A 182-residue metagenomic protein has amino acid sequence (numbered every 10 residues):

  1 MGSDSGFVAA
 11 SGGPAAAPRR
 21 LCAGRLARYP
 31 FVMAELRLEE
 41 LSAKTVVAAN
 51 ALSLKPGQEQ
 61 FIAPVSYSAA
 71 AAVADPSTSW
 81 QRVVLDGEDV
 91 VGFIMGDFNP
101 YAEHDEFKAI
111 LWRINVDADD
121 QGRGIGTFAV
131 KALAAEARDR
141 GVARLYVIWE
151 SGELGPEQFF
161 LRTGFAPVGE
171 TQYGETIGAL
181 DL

Functional and structural regions predicted by a protein language model:
D4-R20: Compositionally biased, low-complexity flexible segments
R20-K44: Conserved N-terminal entry element of GNAT/NAT acetyltransferase domains
E35-L36, E40-W112, D117, V130 (+2 more regions): Acetyl-CoA-dependent GNAT
I114-Q121, E150: A short, internal acetyl-CoA/4′-phosphopantetheine-binding micro-motif in the GNAT/acyltransferase core
G122-A135, R162: Conserved acetyl-CoA-binding loop-helix of GNAT-fold acetyltransferases
A137-W149: Conserved GNAT acetyl-CoA-binding A-motif
V147-P156, Y173-E175: Conserved beta-strand-loop-alpha-helix junction that forms the acyl-donor binding cleft
F160-E170: Conserved acetyl-CoA-binding loop of GNAT-fold acetyltransferases
